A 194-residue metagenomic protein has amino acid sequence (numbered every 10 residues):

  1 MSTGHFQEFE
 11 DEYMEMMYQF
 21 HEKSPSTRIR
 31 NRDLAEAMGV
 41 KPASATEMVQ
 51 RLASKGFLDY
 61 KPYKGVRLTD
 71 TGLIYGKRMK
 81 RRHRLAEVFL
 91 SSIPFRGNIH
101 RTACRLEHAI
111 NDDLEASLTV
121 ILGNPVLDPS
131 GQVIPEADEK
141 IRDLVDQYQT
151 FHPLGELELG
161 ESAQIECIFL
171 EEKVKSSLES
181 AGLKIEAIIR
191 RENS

Functional and structural regions predicted by a protein language model:
M1-A35: Extreme N-terminal segment that seeds HTH/winged-HTH DNA-binding domains in transcriptional regulators
A43: Key DNA-contact positions within bacterial/archaeal DNA-binding proteins
V49-Q50: Short, hydrophobic-biased segments on the C-terminal half of alpha helices that form "recognition helices"
A53-P62: A short, conserved structural fragment
K64-H83: Basic, amphipathic "hinge/linker" alpha-helix immediately C-terminal to the N-terminal HTH DNA-binding motif
E107-L170, N193-S194: C-terminal regulatory/oligomerization modules of transcriptional regulators
